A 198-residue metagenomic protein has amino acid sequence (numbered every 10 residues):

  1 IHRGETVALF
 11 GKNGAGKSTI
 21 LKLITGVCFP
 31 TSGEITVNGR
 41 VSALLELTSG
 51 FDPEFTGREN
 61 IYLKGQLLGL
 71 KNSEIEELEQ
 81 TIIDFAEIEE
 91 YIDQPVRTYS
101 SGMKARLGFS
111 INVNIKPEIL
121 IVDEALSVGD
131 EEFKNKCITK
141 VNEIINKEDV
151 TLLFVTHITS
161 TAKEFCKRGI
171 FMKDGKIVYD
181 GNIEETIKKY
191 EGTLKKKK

Functional and structural regions predicted by a protein language model:
F10-K12: The feature captures the beta-strand-to-loop junction immediately N-terminal to the Walker
Y62, E74-Y91: Conserved ABC ATPase "signature" region
K134-K147: Helical segment within the ABC ATPase nucleotide-binding domain
T156-H157: H-loop/switch region of ABC-family ATPase nucleotide-binding domains
A162-E164: A short, surface-exposed alpha-helical micro-motif characterized by mixed small hydrophobic and charged/polar residues
D174-G175, Y190: Conserved ABC ATPase "signature" C-loop
D180-G181: ABC ATPase "signature
